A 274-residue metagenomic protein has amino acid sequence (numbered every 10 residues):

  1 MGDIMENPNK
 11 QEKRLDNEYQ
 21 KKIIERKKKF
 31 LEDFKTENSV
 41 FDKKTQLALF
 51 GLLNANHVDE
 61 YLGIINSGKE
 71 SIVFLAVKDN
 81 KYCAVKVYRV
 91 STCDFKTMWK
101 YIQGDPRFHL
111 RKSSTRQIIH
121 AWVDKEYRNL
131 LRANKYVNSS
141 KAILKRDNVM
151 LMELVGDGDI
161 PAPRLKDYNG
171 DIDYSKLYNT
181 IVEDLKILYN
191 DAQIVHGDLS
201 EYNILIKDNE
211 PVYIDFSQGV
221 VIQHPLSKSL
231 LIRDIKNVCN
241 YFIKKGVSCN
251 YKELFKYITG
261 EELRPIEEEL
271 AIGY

Functional and structural regions predicted by a protein language model:
M1-I24, I272-Y274: Long, low-complexity intrinsically disordered regions enriched in Ser/Thr/Pro/Gly
N17-K22, R26-E32, A142, V220: C-terminal/domain-terminus segments
K29, T36-P161, F242: Conserved ATP-binding subdomain of kinase catalytic cores across diverse folds
L31, L110-S113, D167, V220-V221: A short, mixed-charge helix-start or loop-turn motif at secondary-structure junctions
R89, G156, E201, I206 (+1 more regions): Short, glycine/acidic-enriched loop or turn micro-motifs at the edges of active sites
S114-K141, R146, A162-G197, Y202 (+3 more regions): Conserved kinase catalytic-core helix
I160-L165, V221-H224: Short small-residue beta-strand/loop micro-motif enriched in glycine and branched aliphatics
D173-L177, N190-H196, K207-Y274: C-lobe/activation-segment region of protein kinase-like
